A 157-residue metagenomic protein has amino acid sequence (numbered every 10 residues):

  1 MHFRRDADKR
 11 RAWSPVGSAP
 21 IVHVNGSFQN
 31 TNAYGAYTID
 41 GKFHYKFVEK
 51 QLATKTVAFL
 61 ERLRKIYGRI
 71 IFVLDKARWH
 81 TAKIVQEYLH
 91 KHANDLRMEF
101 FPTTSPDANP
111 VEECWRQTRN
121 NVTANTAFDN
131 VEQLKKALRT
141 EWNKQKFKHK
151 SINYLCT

Functional and structural regions predicted by a protein language model:
M1-E61: Extended, low-complexity cationic-aromatic segments
D6-D8, K55-F101: RNase H-like DDE/DDD metal-dependent nuclease/strand-transfer catalytic core used by mobile genetic elements
A12-P15, H90, W115-T118: Short, hinge-like loop/turn segments at secondary-structure boundaries
S18-G26, H90-E113: RNase H-like polynucleotidyl transferase catalytic core
V48-L52, T103, T123-T126: Pocket-edge positions in alpha/beta enzyme catalytic cores
D75-K76, K83, E99-N121, E132-L134: RNase H-like two-metal-ion nuclease catalytic core shared by retroviral integrases and related mobile-element nucleases
V111-T157: C-terminal anion-handling pockets and recognition modules
